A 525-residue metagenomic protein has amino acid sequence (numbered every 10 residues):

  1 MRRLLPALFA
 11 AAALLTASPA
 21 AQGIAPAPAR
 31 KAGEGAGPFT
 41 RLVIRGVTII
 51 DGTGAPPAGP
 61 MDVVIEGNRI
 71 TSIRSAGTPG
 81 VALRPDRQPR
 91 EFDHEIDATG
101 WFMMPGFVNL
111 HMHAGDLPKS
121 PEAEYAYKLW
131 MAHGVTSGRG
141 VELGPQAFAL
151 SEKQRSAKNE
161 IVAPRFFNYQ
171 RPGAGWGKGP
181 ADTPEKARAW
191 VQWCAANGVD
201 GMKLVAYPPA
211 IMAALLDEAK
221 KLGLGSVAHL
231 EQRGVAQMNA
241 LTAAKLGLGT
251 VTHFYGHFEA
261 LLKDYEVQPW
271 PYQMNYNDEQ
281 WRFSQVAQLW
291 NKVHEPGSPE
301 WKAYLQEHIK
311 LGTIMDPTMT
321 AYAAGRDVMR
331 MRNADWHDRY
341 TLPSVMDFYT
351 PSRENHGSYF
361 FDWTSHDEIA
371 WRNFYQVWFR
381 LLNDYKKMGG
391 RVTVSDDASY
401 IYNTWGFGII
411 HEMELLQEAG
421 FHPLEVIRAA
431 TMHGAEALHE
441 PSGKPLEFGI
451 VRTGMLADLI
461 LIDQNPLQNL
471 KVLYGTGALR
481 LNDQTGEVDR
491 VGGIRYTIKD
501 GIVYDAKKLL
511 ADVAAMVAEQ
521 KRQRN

Functional and structural regions predicted by a protein language model:
P6-P19: Bacterial N-terminal signal peptides
A25-A29, E34-T40, I49, T53-M104: Histidine-rich, glycine-flanked metal-binding segment
V47, F360-I369, Y375, M388-G390 (+1 more regions): C-terminal helical cap
D86-E160, G179-E185, M238-A243, D264: Metal-associated gating/positioning segment near the N- to mid-region
A126-A147, A163-G173, A195-Y207, L216 (+4 more regions): Divalent metal-dependent hydrolysis catalytic cores, especially in the metallo-beta-lactamase
R171-L222, T250, M274-E295: Active-site gating/metal-coordination segments in enzymes
W193-D200, Y207, H257-A419, V517-N525: Active-site neighborhoods of metal-dependent hydrolases
T453-A514: C-terminal cap of metal-dependent C-N hydrolases
